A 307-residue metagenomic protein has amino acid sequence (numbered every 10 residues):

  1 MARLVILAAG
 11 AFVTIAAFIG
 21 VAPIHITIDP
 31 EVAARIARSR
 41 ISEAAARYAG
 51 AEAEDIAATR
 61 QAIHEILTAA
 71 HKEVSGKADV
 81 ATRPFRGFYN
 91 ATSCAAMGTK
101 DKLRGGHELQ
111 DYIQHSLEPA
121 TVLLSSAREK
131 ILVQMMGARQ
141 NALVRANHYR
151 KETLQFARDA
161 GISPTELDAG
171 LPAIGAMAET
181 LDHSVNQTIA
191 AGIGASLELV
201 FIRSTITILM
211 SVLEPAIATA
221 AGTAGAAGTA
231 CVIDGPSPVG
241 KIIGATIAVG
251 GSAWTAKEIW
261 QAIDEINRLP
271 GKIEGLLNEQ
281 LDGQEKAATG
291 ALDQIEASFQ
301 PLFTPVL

Functional and structural regions predicted by a protein language model:
M1-A2, D234-P236: Short, Lys/Arg-rich N-terminal segment immediately upstream of the first membrane anchor
R3-Q187: Terminal export/targeting leaders at protein ends
V32-A44, H107-E108, I113-Q114, E118 (+6 more regions): Membrane-engaging insertion elements
T59, I63, L67-A70, S204 (+4 more regions): Amphipathic alpha-helical coiled-coil/heptad-repeat segments
M136-V232, I259-A262, I266-R268, K272: Add "or lipid-surface remodeling" -> "...that mediate pore formation, membrane permeabilization, membrane fusion
L171, P305-L307: Terminal targeting/assembly segments
